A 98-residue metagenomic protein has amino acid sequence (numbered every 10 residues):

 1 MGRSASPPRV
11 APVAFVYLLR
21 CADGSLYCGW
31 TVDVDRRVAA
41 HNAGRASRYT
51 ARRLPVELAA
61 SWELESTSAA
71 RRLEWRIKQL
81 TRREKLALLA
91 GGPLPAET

Functional and structural regions predicted by a protein language model:
M1-S47, A51-K78, R82-K85, L89-T98: GIY-YIG nuclease catalytic motif and its immediate N-terminal context
